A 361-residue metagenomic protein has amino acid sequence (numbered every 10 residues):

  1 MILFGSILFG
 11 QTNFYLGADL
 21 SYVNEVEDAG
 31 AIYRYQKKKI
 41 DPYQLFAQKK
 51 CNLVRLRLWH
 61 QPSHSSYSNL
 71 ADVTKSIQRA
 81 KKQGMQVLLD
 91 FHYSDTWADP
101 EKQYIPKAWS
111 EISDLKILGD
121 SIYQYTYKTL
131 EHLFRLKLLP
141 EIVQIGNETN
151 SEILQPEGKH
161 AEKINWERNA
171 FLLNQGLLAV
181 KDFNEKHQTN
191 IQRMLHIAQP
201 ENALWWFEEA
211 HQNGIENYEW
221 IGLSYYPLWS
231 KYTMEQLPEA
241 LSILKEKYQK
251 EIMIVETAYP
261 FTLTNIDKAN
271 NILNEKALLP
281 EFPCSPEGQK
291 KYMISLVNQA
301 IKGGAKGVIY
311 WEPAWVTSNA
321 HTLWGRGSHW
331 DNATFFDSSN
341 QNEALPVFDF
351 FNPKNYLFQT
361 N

Functional and structural regions predicted by a protein language model:
M1-T12: Bacterial Sec-dependent N-terminal signal peptides
T12-L16, K50-N52, K81-V87, L136-E141 (+4 more regions): Short, well-ordered coil/turn segments that N-cap beta-strands
T12-Q86, S94-S121, G222: N-terminal substrate-binding region of glycoside hydrolase catalytic domains
A18, F46, D90, V143 (+3 more regions): Conserved, mostly hydrophobic/aromatic
S21-V23, W59-Q61, H92-T96, I145-N150 (+4 more regions): Active-site beta-loop-alpha junctions enriched in small/polar residues
A31-R34, I243, T264-S295, Q299 (+2 more regions): Aromatic-rich peripheral "rim/lid" segments of glycoside hydrolase catalytic domains that contact and position glycan
I40-A47, K181-Q192, E201-A277, I294-I301: Glycoside hydrolase catalytic-domain groove-lining segments
N69-D72, D99-Q212, E216-Y218, S230-E239 (+3 more regions): Active-site cleft segment of glycoside hydrolase catalytic domains centered on the general acid/base Glu
